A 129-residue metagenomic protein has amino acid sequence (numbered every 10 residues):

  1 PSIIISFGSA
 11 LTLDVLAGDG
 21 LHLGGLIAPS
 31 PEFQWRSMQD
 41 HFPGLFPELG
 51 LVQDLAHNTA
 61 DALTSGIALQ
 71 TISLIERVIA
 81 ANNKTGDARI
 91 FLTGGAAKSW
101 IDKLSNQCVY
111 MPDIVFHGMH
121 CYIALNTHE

Functional and structural regions predicted by a protein language model:
P1-H41, L69-V78: Phosphate-binding/catalytic loop of phosphoryl-transfer enzymes
S9, A96, V115: A generic "binding-loop/recognition-motif" signal
L13-D14, S99-K103: Short active-site-adjacent structural elements
G18-L23, N106-P112: A glycine- and small-aliphatic-rich helix-loop capping segment at beta-alpha/alpha-beta transitions that lines
L23-L63, Y122: Glycine-rich phosphate-binding loop plus the immediately following alpha-helix
D40-P47, A68, E76, A80-K84 (+1 more regions): Generic secondary-structure signature for well-ordered alpha-helical cores
P43, T64, C108-E129: Glycine-rich phosphate-binding/hydrolytic loop that grips phosphoryl groups
V52-R89, A96-S99, Q107-C108: Adenine-nucleotide phosphate-binding core of ATP-dependent small-molecule kinases
